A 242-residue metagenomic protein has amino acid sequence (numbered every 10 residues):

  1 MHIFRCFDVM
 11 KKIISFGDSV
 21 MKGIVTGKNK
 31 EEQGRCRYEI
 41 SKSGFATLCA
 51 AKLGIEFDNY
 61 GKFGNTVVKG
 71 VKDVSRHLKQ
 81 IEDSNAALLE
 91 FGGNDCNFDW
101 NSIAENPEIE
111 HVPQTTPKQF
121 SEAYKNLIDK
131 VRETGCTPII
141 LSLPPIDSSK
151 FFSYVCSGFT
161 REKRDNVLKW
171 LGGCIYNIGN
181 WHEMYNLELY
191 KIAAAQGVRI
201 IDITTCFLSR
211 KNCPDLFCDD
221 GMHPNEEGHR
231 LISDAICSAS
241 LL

Functional and structural regions predicted by a protein language model:
I3-G61, H77-D83, A87: Serine-esterase "nucleophile elbow" of acetyl-processing enzymes
S19, V25, F63-T66, N94-D95 (+2 more regions): Gly/Ser/Thr-rich beta-alpha loop segments that engage phosphate groups in nucleotides
V25, V71, N212: A short local structural element in Rossmann-fold oxidoreductases
E39-I40, V68, K118, E183: Conserved phosphate-coordination/catalytic loops
N65-S75: Structural motif
S75-L242: Alpha-helical cap/lid subdomain in secreted, periplasmic, or secretory-pathway luminal O-acyl-processing enzymes
